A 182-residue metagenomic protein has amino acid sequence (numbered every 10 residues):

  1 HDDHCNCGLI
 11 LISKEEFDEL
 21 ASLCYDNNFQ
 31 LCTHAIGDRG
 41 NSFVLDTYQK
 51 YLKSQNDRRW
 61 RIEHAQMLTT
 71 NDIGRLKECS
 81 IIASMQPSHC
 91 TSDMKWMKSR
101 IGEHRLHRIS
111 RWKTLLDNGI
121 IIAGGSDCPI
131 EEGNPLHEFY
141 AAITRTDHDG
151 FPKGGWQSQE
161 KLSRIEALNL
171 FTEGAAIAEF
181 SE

Functional and structural regions predicted by a protein language model:
H1-N28, I73: Active-site-adjacent helix-turn-beta-strand microarchitecture at beta-sheet edges that either contains or buttresses
G8-E16, A35, Q159-S163: Short, surface-exposed alpha-helical recognition segments that flank or form part of ligand/macromolecule-binding
A21-C32, R39-W60, H64-A65, T70-G74 (+1 more regions): His/Asp/Glu-enriched, well-ordered alpha-helical/loop segment that forms or immediately abuts the divalent-metal
